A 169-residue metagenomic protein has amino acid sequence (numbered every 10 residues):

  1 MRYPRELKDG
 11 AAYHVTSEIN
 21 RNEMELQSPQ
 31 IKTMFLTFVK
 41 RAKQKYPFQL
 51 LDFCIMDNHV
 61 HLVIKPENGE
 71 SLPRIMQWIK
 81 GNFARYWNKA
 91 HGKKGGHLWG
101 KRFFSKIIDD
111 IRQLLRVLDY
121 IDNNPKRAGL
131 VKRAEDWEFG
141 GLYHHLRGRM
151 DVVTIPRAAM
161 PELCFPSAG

Functional and structural regions predicted by a protein language model:
M1-M56, K65-G169: Short Pro-Cys-Gly-centered "Cys-loop" motif that presents a nucleophilic cysteine in a tight turn
